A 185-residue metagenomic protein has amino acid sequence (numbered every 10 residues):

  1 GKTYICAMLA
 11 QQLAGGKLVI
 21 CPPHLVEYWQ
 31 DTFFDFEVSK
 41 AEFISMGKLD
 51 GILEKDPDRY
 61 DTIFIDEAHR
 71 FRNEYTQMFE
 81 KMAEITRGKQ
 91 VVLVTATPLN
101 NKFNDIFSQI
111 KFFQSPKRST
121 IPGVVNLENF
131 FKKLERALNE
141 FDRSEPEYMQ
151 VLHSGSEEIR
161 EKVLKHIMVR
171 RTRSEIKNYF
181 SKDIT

Functional and structural regions predicted by a protein language model:
G1: Conserved glycine(s) of the Walker
Y4-M8, A14-F34, N100-N104: Conserved Walker A/P-loop ATP-binding site and its immediately adjacent core in helicase/helicase-like ATPase domains
M8-L13, Q109, I167: Hydrophobic residues on the short alpha-helix immediately C-terminal to a glycine-rich phosphate/catalytic loop
L13-L18, F113-R118: Post-Walker A helix-loop "phosphate-sensing" segment adjacent to the P-loop in P-loop NTPases
G16, Y60-T62, G88-V92: Loop/turn-to-beta-strand initiation segments
H24-F43, F113-K117: Conserved helix-turn-beta segment of the N-terminal RecA-like "Helicase ATP-binding" lobe in SF1/SF2 helicases
G47-R59, E67-F71, Y75-G88, K117-T185: Inter-lobe coupling linker of SF2 helicases/translocases
K89-K102: Conserved helicase ATPase motor motifs in RecA-like P-loop NTPase domains
